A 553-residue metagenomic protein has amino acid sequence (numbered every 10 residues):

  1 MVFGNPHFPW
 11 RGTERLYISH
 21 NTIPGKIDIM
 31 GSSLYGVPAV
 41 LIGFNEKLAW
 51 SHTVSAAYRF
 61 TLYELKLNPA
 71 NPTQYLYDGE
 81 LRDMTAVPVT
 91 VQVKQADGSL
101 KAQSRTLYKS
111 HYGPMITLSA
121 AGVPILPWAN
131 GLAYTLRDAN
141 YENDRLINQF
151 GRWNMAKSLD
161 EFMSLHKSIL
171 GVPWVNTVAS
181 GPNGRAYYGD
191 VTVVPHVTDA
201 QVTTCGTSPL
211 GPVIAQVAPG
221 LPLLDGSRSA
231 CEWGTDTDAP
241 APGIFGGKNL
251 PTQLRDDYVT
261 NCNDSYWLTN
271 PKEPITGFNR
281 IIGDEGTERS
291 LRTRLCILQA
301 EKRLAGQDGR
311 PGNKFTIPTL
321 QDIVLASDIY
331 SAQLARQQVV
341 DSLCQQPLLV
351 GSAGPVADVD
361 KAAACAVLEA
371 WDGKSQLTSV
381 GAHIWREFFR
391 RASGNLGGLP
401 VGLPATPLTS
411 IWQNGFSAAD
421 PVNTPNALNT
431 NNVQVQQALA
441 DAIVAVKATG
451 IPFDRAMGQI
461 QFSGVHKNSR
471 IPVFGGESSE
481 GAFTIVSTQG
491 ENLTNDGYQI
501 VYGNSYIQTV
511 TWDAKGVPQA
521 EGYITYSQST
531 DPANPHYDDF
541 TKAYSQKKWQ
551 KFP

Functional and structural regions predicted by a protein language model:
M1-Q333, V340-Q345, L349-V350, A357 (+1 more regions): Mature extracytoplasmic enzyme cores
H7, K47, I125, F150 (+16 more regions): Intrinsically disordered regions, especially transient/low-confidence alpha-helical propensity segments and coil-helix
L62, T85, L295, V339 (+4 more regions): Sequence-pattern detector for short linear motifs and compositional/periodic biases rather than a specific fold
A70, A96-S99, A121, L334-Q337 (+7 more regions): Polar/charged alpha-helical tracts
H196-T203, L210, G351-Q461, H466: A terminal-accessory region detector
G206, E232, Q345, A366 (+2 more regions): Secreted/luminal cysteine- and crosslink-motif detector
Q253-R255, V259-G286, L298-A305, R310-P311 (+3 more regions): Amphipathic, soluble alpha/beta structural segments
L304-A305, V444-P553: Extended, compositionally biased alpha-helical segments that mediate assembly or anchoring
